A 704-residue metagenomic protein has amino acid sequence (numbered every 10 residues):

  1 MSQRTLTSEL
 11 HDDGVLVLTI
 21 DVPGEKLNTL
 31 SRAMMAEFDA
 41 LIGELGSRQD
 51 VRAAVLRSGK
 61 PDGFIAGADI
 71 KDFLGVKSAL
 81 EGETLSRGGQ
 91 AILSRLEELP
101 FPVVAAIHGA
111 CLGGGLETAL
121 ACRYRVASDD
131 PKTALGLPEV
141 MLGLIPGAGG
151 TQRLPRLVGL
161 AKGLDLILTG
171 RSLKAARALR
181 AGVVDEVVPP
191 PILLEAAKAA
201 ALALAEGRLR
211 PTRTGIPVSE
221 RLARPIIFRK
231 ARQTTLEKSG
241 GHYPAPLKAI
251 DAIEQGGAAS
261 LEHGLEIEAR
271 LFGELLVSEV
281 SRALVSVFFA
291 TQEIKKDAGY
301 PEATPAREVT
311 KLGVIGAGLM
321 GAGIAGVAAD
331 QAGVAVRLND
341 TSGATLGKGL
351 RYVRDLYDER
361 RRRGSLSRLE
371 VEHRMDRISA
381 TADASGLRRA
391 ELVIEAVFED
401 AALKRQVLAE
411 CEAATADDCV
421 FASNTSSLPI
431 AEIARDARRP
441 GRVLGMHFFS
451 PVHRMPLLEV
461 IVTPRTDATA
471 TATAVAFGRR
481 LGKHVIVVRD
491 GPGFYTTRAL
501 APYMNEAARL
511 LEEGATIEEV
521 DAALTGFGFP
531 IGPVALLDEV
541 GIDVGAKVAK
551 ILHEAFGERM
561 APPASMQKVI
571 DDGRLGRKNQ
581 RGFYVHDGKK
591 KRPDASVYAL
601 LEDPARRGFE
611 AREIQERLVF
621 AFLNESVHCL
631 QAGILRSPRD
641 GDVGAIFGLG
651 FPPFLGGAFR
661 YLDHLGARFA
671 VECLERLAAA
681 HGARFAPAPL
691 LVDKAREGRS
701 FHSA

Functional and structural regions predicted by a protein language model:
M1-R57, S94: Conserved CoA-thioester-binding segment of acyl-CoA-metabolizing enzymes
H11, D21, V76-S78, T84-G88 (+2 more regions): N-terminal glycine-rich phosphate-binding loop for ADP-containing cofactors
V15-T19, A53-R57, V104-A106, V126 (+2 more regions): Structural motif
F38-L41, L45, T118, I324 (+1 more regions): Structural preference for long, well-ordered alpha-helical segments in enzyme cores
L56, D69, T118-A119, A178 (+1 more regions): Hydrophobic/aromatic residues within transmembrane alpha-helices of multi-pass small-molecule transporters
S58-I92, C111, M141-G143: Glycine- (often His-adjacent) and acidic-residue-rich active-site loop that binds/positions the CoA thioester
G59, Q90, R95-L142, P146 (+2 more regions): Glycine-rich beta-to-alpha active-site loop
